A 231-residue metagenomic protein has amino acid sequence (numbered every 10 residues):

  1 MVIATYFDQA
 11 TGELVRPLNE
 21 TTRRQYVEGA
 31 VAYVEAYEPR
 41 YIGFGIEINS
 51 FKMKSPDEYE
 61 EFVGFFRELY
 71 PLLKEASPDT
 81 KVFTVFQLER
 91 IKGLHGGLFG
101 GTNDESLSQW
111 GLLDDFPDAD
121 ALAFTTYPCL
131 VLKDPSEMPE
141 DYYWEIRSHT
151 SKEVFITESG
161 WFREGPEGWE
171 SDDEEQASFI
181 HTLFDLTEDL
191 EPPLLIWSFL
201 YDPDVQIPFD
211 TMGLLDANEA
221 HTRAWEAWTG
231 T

Functional and structural regions predicted by a protein language model:
M1-E13, I46-S50: Aromatic-lined carbohydrate-binding surfaces of glycoside hydrolases
G12-V15, P166-F179, L186-T231: Aromatic-rich peripheral "rim/lid" segments of glycoside hydrolase catalytic domains that contact and position glycan
E13-F44, E58-E75, N103-D118, A177-L190: An active-site-proximal structural segment forming one wall of the substrate-binding cleft that immediately precedes
V15-L18, I48-Y59, K92-H95, F124-S136 (+1 more regions): Surface-exposed cleft-lining segments at the edges of enzyme active sites
E28-Y59, F83-L88, P193-D202: Active-site groove signature of glycoside hydrolases
A30, Y37-R40, F44-I46, T84-F86 (+2 more regions): Aromatic- and acid-rich polysaccharide-binding/catalytic face of secreted or lumenal carbohydrate-active enzymes
V63-K81, F86-L88, Y143-S151: Surface-exposed amphipathic alpha-helices with a cationic face
K133-P193: Catalytic-core region of carbohydrate-active enzymes that cleave or remodel glycosidic bonds
